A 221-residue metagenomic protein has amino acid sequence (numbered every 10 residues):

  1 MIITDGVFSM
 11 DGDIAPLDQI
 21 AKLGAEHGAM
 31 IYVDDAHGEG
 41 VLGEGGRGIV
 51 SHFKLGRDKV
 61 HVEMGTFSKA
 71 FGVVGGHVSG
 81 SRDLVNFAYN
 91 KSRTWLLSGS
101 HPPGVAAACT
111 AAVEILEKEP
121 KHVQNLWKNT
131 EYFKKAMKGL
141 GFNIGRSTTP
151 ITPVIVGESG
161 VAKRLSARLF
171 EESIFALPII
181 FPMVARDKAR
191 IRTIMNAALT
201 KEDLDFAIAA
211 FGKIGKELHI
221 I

Functional and structural regions predicted by a protein language model:
M1, M30, V62, I151 (+1 more regions): Structural preference for beta-strand elements that scaffold enzyme active sites
M1-V33: Active-site phosphate-binding strand-loop segment of PLP-dependent enzymes
G6-D11, E39-L42, W95-L96, M183-A185: Short, small-residue-enriched loops and turns at beta-alpha junctions that line or gate enzyme active sites
A15, Q124-F133, K138-S173, M183 (+2 more regions): Conserved PLP-binding catalytic core of the aspartate aminotransferase-like
Q19-K22, V62, D83, K128 (+5 more regions): Alpha-helical scaffolding segments of alpha/beta enzyme cores, especially the outer helices of TIM-barrel or partial
H27-M30, H37, L42-T148, V161: Active-site C-terminal subdomain of aminotransferase-like
E171-I174, M183-I221: PLP-dependent enzyme catalytic core of the Aspartate aminotransferase-like
